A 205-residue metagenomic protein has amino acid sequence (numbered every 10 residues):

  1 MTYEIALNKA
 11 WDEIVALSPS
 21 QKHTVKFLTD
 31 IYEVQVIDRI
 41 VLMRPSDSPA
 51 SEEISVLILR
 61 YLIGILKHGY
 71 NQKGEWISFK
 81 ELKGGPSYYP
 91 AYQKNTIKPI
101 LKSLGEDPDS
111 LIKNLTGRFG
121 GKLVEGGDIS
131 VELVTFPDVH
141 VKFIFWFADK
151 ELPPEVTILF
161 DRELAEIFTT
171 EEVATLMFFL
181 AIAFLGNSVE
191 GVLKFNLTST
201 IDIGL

Functional and structural regions predicted by a protein language model:
M1-L17, K83-I129: Negatively charged, low-complexity tracts enriched in Asp/Glu with abundant Ser/Thr
M1-L42: N-terminal ordered "arm"
T24-V25, G69-S78, D109-E132, S188-L205: Short glycine-rich, low-complexity/disordered patches
Y32-L59, W146-E171: Intrinsically disordered, low-complexity regulatory segments enriched in Ser/Thr/Pro and charged residues
V36-R39, R44-K94: Aromatic- and glycine-enriched beta-alpha-beta binding-site module
A50-I54, S103, D107, L111 (+1 more regions): Short amphipathic alpha-helical segments
S110-E171: Conserved binding-pocket/active-site segment within a compact domain
K150-L205: Alpha-helical oligomerization segments
